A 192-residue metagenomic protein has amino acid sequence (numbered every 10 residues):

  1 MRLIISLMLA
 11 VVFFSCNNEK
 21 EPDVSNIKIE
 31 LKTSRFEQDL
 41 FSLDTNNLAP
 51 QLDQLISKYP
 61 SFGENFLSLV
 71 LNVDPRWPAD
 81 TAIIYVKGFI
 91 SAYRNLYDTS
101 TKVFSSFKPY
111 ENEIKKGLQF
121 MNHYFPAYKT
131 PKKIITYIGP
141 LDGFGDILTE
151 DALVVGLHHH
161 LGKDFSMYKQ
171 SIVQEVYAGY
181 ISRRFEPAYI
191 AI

Functional and structural regions predicted by a protein language model:
M1-L7: Sec-dependent signal peptide recognition, specifically the positively charged N-region followed immediately by
L7-M8, K20: Generic short amphipathic/hydrophobic targeting helices enriched at N-termini, encompassing Sec-type signal peptides
L9-A10, F62: N-terminal leader/targeting signatures
V12-S15: C-terminal motif of bacterial Sec signal peptides marking the signal peptidase cleavage site
N17-K87: N-terminal mature-domain "stem" immediately C-terminal to a signal peptide or N-terminal signal-anchor/transmembrane
Y85-I192: Acidic/His-rich structured neighborhood in mature extracellular/periplasmic domains
